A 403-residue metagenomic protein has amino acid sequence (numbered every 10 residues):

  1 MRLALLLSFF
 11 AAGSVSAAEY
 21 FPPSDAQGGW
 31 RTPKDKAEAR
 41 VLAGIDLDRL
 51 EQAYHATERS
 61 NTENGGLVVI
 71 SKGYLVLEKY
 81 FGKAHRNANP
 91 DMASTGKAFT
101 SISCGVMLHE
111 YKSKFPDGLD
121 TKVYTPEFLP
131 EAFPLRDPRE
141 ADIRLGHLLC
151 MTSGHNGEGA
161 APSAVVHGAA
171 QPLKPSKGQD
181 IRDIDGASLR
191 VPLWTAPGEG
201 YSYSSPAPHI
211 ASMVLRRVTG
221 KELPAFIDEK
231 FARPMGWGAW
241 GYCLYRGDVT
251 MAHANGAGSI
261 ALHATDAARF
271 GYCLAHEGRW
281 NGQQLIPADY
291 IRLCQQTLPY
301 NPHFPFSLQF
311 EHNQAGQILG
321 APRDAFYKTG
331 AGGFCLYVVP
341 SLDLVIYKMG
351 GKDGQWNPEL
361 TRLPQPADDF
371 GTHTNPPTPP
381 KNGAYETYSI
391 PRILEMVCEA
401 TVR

Functional and structural regions predicted by a protein language model:
R2-S14: Bacterial N-terminal signal peptides
V15-H85, P90, H109-P116, K221 (+1 more regions): N-terminal leader/targeting segments and the immediately adjacent pre-domain N-terminus
D48, Y74-K79, K122-Y124, A161-P197 (+1 more regions): Short, charged, amphipathic alpha-helices and their helix-cap/turn boundaries
G73, P90-L119, L148, A211-L215 (+2 more regions): Active-site SXXK
D91, E110-N156, R190, V218-A257 (+1 more regions): Active-site helix/loop module of the DD-peptidase/beta-lactamase fold, centered on the serine-lysine SxxK catalytic
S101, M151, A207-V214, G258-W280 (+1 more regions): Active-site-proximal alpha-helical segments within enzyme catalytic domains
W237-W240, L244-Y245, Q295-Y347: Active-site Gly/Thr loop motif
K328-R403: Structured C-terminal helix/loop/strand segments within mature extracytoplasmic catalytic/sensor domains
